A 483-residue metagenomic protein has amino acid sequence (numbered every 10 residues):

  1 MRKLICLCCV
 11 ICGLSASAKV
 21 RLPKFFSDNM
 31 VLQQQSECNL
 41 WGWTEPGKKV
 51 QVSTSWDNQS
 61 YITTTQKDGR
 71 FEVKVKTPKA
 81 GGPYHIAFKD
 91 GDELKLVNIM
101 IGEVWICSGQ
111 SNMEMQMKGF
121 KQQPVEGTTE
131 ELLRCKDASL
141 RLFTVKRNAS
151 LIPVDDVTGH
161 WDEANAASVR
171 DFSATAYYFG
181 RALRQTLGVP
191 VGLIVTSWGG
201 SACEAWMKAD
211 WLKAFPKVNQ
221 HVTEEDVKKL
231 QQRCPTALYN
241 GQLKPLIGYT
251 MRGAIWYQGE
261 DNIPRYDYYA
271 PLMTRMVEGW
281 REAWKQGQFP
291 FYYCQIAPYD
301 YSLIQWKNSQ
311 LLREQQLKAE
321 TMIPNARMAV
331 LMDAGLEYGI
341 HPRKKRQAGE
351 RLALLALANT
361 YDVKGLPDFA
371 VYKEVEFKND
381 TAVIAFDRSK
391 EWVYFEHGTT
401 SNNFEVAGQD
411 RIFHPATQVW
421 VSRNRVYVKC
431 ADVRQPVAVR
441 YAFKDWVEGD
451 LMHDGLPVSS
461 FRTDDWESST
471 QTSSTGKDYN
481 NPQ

Functional and structural regions predicted by a protein language model:
M1-R21: Bacterial Sec-dependent N-terminal signal peptides
K19-Q483: Cell-envelope and extracellular/periplasmic
